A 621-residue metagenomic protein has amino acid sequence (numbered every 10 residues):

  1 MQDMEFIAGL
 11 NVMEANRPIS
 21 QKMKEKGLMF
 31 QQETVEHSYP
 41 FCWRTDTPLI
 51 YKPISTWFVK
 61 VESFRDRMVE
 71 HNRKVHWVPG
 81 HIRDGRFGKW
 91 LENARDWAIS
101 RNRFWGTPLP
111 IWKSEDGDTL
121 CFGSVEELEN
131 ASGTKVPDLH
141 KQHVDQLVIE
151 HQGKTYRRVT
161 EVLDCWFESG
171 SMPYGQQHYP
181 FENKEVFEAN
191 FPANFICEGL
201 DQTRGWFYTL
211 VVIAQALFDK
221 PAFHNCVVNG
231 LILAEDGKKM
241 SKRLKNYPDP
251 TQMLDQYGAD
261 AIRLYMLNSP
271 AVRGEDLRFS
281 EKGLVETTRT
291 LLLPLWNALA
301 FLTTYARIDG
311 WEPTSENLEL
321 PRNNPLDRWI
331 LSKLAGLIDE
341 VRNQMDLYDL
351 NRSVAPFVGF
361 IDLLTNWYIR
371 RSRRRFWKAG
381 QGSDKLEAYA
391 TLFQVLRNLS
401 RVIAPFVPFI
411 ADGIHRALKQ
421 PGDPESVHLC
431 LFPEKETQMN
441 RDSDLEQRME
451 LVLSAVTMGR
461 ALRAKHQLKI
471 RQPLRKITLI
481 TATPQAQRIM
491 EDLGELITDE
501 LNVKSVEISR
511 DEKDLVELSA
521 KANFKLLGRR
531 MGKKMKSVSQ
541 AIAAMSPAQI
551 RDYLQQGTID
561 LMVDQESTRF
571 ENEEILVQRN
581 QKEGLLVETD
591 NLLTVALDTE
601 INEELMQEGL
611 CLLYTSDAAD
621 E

Functional and structural regions predicted by a protein language model:
M1-I19, M23-M68, W90-A94, G175 (+5 more regions): N-terminal, positively charged nucleic-acid-binding surface of large information/translation enzymes
D3-N11, W77-R83, I196-D201: The substrate-binding groove and active-site-proximal loops of carbohydrate-active enzymes, especially glycoside
I54-S55, Y179, K245: Residue-level structural signal for beta-strand termini and adjacent loop
V78-R83, E275-L284: Short, solvent-exposed helix-loop connector elements
K89-F167, S171-P173, L217-D255, A259 (+3 more regions): Feature 926 captures the class I aminoacyl-tRNA synthetase adenylation module centered on the KMSKS loop
S171, T209-A216, M266: Short Ser/Thr-interspersed hydrophobic loop/turn segments at strand-loop and sheet-helix junctions that line or gate
E188-G199, E387, N440: Short, conserved non-catalytic motifs in the polymerase core
Q202, M253-D255, A259-N268: Aromatic-rich carbohydrate-recognition surfaces in CAZymes
